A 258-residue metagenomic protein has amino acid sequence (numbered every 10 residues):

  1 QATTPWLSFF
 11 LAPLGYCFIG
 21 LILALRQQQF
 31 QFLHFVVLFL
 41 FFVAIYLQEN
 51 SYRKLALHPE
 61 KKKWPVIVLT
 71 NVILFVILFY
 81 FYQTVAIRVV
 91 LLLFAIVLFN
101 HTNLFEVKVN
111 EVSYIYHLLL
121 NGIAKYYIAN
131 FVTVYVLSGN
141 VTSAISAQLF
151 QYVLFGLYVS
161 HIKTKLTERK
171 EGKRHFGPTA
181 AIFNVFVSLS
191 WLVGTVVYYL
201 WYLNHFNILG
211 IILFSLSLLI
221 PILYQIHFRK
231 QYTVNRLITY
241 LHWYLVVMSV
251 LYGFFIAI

Functional and structural regions predicted by a protein language model:
Q1-S51, N100, E106-N121: Topogenic membrane-insertion module of multi-pass membrane proteins
F10-G20, V66-V76, H117-V134, T179-V193 (+1 more regions): Small-residue-rich segments of transmembrane alpha-helices in multi-pass membrane proteins, especially helix faces
P13-L38, I73-V90, Y127-L149, T195-I208 (+1 more regions): Helix-coil boundary and interhelical linker segments in multi-pass alpha-helical membrane proteins
G15-L21, F42-Y46, V68-Y80, L93-H101 (+3 more regions): Hydrophobic core of alpha-helical transmembrane segments in multi-pass integral membrane proteins
L38-N71, Q151-Y198: Solvent-exposed interhelical
L47-L57, F99-S113, V159-E171, I222-Q231: C-terminal ends of transmembrane helices
A56-K61, F183-S190, L200-I258: Extended hydrophobic alpha-helices typical of membrane-associated regions
K63-S138, Y224-Q225: Intramembrane alpha-helical segments
